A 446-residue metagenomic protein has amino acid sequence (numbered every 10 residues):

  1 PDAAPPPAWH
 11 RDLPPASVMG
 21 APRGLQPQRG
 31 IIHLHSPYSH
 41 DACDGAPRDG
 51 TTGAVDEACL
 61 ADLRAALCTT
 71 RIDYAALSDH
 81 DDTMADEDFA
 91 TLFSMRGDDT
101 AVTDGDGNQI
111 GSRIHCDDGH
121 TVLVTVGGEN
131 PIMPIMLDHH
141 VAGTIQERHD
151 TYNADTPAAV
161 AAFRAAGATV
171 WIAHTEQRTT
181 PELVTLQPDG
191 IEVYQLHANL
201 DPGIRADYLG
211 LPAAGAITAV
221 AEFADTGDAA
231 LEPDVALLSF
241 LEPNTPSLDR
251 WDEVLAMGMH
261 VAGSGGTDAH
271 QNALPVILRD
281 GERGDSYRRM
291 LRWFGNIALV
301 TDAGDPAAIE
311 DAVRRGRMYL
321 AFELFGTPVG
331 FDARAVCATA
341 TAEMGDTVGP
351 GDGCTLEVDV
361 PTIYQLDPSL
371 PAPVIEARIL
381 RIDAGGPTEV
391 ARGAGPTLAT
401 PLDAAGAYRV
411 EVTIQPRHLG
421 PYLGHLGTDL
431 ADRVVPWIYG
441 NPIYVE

Functional and structural regions predicted by a protein language model:
A4-P27, H35, S39, D79-A85 (+1 more regions): C-terminal functional module detector
P6-G215, D228, E232, E242-P246 (+6 more regions): A metal-dependent hydrolase metal-coordination microenvironment
G143, L231-D234, L278, W293: General secondary-structure edge motif
A219-V220: Acidic/polar low-complexity surface segments
T226-A230, D234-L238, G316-R317, A321: Flexible, glycine-rich surface segments
